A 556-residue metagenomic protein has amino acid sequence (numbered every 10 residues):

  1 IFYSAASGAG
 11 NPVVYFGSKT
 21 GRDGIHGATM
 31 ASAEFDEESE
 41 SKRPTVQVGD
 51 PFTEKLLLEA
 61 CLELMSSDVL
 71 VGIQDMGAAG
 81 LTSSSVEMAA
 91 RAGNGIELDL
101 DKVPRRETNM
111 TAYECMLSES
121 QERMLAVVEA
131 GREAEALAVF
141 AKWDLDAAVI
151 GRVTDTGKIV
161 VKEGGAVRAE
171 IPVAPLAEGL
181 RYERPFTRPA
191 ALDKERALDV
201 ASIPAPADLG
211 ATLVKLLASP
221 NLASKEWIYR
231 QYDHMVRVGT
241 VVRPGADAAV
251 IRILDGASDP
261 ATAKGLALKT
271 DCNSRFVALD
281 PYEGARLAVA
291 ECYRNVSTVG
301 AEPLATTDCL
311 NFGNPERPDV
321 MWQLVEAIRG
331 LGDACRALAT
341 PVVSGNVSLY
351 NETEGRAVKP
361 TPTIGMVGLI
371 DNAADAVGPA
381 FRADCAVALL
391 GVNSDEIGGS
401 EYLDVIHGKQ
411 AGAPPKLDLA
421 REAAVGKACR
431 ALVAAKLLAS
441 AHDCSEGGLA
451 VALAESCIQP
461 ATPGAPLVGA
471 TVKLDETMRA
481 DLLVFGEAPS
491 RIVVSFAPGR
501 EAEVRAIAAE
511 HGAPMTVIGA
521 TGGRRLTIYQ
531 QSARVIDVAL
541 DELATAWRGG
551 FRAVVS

Functional and structural regions predicted by a protein language model:
I1-S556: Glycine/proline-enriched, intrinsically flexible loops and inter-domain linkers
